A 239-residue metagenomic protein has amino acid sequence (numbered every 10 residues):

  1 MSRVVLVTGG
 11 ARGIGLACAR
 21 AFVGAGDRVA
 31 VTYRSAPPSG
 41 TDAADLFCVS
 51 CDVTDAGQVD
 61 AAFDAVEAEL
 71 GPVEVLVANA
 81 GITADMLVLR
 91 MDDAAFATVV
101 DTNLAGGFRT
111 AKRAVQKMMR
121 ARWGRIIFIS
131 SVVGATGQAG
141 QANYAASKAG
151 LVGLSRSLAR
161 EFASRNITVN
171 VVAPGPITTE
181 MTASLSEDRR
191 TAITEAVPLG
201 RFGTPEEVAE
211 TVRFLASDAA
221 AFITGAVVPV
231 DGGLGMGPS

Functional and structural regions predicted by a protein language model:
A11-R12: Conserved glycine-rich cofactor-binding loop
L87-V88, D92-V100, T182, I193: Substrate-binding pocket helix/loop in short-chain dehydrogenase/reductase
L89, T136-A142, S164-R165, G200 (+1 more regions): Active-site loop immediately N-terminal to the catalytic Tyr-X3-Lys motif of short-chain dehydrogenase/reductase
A111, S147, S155: Active-site helix of classical SDR
Q116, R160-S164, A221: Alpha-helical segment proximal to the catalytic Tyr-Lys
S131: Residue(s) in the substrate-gating loop at a strand-loop-helix junction that position the organic substrate next
T136, R213, T224-S239: Short C-terminal tail/terminal secondary-structure segment of NAD(P)H-dependent dehydrogenase/reductase domains
